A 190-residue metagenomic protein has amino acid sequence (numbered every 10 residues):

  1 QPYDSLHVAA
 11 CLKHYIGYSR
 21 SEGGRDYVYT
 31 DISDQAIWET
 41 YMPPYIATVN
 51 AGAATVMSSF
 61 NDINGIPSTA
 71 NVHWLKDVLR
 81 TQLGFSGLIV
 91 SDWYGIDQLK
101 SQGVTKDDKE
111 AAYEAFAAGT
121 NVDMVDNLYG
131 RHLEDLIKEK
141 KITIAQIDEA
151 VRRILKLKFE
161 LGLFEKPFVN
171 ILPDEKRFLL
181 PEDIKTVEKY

Functional and structural regions predicted by a protein language model:
Q1-Y190: Glycoside hydrolase catalytic-domain context in secreted enzymes
